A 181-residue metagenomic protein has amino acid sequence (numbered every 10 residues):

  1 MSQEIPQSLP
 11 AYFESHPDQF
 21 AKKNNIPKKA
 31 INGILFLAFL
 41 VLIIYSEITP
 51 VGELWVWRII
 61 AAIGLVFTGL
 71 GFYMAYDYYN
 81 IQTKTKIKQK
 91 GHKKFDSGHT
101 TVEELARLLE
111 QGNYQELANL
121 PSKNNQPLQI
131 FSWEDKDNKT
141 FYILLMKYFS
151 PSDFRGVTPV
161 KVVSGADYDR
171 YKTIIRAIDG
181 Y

Functional and structural regions predicted by a protein language model:
M1-P27: Cytosolic juxtamembrane N-terminal segments of multi-pass membrane proteins
E4-Y12, D77-K136: Cytosolic juxtamembrane segments of membrane proteins
A11, K22, I48, W55 (+5 more regions): Polar/charged alpha-helical tracts
P27-F36: Select subsegments of transmembrane alpha-helices in polytopic membrane proteins, especially boundary-proximal
I31, E47-V66: Hydrophobic alpha-helical transmembrane segments
L35-L42, R58-A75: Canonical hydrophobic alpha-helical transmembrane segment
I48-G52, M74-T83: Juxtamembrane transmembrane-helix termini
D135-Y181: A membrane-cytosol interface segment of integral membrane proteins
